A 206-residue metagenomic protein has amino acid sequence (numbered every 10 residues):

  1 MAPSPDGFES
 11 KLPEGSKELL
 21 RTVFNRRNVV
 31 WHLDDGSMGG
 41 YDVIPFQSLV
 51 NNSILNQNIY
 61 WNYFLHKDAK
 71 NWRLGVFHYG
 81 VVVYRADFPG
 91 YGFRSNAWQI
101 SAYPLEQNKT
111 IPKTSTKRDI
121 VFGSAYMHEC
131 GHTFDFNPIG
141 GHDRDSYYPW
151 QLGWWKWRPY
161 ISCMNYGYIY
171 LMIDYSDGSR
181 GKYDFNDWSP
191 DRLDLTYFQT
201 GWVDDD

Functional and structural regions predicted by a protein language model:
M1-Y148, L152, K156-I161, N165-Y170: Active-site-proximal segment of zinc-dependent metalloprotease catalytic domains
K156-D206: Metalloprotease/metallohydrolase-associated module, dominated by Zn2+-dependent proteases
